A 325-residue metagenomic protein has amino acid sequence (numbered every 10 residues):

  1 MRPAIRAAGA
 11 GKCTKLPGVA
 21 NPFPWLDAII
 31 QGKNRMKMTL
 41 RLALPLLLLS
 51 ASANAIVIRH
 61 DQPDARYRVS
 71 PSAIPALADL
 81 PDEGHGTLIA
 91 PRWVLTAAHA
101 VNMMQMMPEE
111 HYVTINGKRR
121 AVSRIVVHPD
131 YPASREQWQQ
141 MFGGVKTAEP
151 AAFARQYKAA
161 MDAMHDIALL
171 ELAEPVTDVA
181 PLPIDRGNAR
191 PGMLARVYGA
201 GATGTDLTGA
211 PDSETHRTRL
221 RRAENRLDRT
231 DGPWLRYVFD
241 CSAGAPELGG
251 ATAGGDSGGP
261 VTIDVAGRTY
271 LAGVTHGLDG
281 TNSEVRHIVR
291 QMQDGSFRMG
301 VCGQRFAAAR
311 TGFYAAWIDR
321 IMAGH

Functional and structural regions predicted by a protein language model:
A20-R35: Short, Lys/Arg-enriched N-terminal segments with co-localized hydrophobic residues within the first ~10-30 amino acids
K37-P45: Sec-dependent signal peptide recognition, specifically the positively charged N-region followed immediately by
S50-S52: N-terminal signal peptide c-region/cleavage motif recognized by signal peptidases
I56-L77, D82-N102, E109-K118, T215-T230 (+1 more regions): C-terminal subregion of chymotrypsin/trypsin-like serine protease catalytic domains
R59-S70, M107-T177, T215-R217: Conserved catalytic-core segment of clan PA serine endopeptidases
P132-Q156, V238-T252, S283-A307: Surface-exposed intrinsically disordered loops and tails
M164-A251, T275-R286: Chymotrypsin/trypsin-fold serine protease catalytic domain
